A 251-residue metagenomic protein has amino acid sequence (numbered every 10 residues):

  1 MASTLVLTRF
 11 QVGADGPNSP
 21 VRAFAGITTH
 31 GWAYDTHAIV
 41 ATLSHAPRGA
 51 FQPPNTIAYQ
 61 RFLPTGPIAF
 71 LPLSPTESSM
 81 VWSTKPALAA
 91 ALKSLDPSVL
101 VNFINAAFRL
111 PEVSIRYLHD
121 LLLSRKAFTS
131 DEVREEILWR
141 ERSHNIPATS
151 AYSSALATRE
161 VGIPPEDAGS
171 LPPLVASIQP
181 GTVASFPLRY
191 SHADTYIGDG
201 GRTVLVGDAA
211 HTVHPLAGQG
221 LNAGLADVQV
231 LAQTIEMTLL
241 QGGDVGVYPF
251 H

Functional and structural regions predicted by a protein language model:
M1: A conserved short coil-to-beta-strand element within the FAD-binding core of flavoproteins
T4-L5, T195: Structural alpha-helical scaffold elements that stabilize or flank donor/cofactor-binding regions in carbohydrate
L5, R9-E166, V183: Conserved FAD-binding catalytic core of PHBH/FMO-like flavoproteins
G13, D35, P54, S170 (+3 more regions): Short, functionally important structural connectors and interaction interfaces within domains
Y34-D35, F62-T65, P75, I178 (+3 more regions): A generic fold-level signal
I115-D120, E166-G181, G242-H251: Acidic/histidine metal-binding catalytic segments
A184-H251: Conserved mid-domain beta->alpha element of the FAD-binding
